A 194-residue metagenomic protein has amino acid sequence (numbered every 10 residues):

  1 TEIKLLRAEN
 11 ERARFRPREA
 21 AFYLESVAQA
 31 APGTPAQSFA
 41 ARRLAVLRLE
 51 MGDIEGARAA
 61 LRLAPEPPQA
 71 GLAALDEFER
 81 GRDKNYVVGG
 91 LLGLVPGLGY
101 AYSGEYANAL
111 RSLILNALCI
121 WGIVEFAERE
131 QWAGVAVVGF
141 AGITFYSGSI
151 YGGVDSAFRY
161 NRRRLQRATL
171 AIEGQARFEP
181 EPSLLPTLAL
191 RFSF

Functional and structural regions predicted by a protein language model:
E2-L6, R42: Alpha-helical tetratricopeptide repeat
E11-R14, E19-A21, A28-A59, P65-G71 (+2 more regions): Replace "edges of transmembrane helices
Y23, A60, S112-L113: Alpha-helical solenoid repeat scaffolds, predominantly canonical TPR units
R82-R159: Hydrophobic alpha-helical membrane-anchor/signal-helix detector
